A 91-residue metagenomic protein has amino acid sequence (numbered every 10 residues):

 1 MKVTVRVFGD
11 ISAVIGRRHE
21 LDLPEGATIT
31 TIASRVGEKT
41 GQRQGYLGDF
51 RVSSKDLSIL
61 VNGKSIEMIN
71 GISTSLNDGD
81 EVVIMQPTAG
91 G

Functional and structural regions predicted by a protein language model:
M1-G90: Ubiquitin-like/PB1-type beta-grasp interaction modules and other compact soluble beta-rich domains
